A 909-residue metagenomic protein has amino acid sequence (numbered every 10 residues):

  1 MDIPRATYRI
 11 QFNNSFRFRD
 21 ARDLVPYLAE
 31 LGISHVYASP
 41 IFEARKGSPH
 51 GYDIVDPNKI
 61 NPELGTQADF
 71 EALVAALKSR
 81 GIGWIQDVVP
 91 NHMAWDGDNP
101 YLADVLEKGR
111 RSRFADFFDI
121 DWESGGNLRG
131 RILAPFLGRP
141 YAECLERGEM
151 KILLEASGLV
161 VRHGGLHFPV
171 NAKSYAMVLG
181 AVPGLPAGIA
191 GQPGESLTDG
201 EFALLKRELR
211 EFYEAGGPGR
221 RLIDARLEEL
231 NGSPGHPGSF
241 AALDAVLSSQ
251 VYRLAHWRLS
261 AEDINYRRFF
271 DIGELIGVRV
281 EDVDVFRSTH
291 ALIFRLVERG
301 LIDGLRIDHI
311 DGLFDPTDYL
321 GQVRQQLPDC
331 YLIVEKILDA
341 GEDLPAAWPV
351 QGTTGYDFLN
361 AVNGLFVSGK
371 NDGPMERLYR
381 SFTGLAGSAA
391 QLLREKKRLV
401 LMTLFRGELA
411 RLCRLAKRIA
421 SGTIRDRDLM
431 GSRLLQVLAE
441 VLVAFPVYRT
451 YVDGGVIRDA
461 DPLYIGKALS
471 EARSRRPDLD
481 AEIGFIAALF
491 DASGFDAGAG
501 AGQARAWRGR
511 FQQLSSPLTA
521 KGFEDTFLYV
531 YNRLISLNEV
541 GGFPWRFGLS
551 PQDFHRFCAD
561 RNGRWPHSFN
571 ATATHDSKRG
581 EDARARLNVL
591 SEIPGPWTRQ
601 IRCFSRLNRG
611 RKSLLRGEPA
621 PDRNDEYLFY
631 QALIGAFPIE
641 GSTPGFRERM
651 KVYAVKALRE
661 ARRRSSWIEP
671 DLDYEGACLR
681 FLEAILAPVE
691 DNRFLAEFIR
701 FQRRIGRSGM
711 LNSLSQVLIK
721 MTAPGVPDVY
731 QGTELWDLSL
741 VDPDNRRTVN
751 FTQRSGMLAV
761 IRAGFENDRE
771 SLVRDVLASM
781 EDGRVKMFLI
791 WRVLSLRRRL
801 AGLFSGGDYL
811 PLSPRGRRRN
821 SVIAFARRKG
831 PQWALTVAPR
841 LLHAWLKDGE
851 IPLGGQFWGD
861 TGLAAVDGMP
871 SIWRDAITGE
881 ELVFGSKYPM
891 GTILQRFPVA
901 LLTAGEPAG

Functional and structural regions predicted by a protein language model:
M1-K46, N58, E63, E71 (+11 more regions): Carbohydrate-interacting/catalytic domains
S48-D56, H92-D121, A347-Y356, R746: Aromatic- and acidic-residue-enriched segments that line the glycan-binding/catalytic groove of carbohydrate-active
R80-I82: Short glycine/serine/threonine/alanine-rich loop segments
V88, R111-P218: Long, basic N-terminal domains or extensions that often function in RNA/ssDNA interaction or organelle/cellular
H92, L313-F314: Catalytic P-loop NTPase motifs of RecA-like helicase/translocase cores
R299-I310: Active-site groove signature of glycoside hydrolases
